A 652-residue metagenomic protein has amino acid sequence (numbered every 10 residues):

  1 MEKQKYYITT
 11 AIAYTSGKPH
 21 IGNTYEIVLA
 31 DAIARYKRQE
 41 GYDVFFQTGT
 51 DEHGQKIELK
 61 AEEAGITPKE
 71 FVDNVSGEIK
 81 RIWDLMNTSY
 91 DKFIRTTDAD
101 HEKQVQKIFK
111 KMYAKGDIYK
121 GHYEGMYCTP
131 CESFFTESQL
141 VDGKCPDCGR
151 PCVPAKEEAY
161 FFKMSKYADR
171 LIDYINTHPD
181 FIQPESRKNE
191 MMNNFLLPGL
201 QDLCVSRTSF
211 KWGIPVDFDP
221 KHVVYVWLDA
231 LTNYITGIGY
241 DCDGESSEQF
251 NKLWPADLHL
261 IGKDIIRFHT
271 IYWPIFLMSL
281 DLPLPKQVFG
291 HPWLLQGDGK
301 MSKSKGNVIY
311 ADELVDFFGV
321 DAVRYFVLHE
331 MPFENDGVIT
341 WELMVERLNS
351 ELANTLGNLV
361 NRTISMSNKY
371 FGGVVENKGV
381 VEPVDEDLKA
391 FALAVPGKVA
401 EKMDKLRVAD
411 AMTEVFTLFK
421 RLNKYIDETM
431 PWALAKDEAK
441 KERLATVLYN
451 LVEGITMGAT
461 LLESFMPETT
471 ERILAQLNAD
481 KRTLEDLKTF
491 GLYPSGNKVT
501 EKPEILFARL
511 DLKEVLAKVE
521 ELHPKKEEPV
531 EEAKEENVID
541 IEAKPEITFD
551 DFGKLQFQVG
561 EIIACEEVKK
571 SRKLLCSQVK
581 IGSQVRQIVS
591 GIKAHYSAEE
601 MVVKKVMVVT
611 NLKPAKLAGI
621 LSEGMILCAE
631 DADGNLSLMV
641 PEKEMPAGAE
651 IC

Functional and structural regions predicted by a protein language model:
M1-T48, D100-Q104, P154-K369, A411-V415: Structured secondary-structure scaffolds
E2-V75, I94-F109, A114, C131 (+6 more regions): N-terminal catalytic cores of NTP/NDP-binding nucleotidyl/phosphoryl-transfer enzymes
S76-D91: A glycine-rich helix N-cap at a beta->alpha junction
K115-A168, I172: Cys/His-rich short segments
K120, L343-V381, F391-V499, V609: Helix-rich, typically C-terminal accessory recognition domains appended to large enzymatic cores
Q287-G290, L474-Q476, C576: Beta-strand segments within the central parallel beta-sheet cores of soluble alpha/beta enzyme folds
T470-D551: Intrinsic disorder at enzyme termini
E531-C652: Phosphate-backbone binding interfaces of nucleic-acid-interacting proteins
